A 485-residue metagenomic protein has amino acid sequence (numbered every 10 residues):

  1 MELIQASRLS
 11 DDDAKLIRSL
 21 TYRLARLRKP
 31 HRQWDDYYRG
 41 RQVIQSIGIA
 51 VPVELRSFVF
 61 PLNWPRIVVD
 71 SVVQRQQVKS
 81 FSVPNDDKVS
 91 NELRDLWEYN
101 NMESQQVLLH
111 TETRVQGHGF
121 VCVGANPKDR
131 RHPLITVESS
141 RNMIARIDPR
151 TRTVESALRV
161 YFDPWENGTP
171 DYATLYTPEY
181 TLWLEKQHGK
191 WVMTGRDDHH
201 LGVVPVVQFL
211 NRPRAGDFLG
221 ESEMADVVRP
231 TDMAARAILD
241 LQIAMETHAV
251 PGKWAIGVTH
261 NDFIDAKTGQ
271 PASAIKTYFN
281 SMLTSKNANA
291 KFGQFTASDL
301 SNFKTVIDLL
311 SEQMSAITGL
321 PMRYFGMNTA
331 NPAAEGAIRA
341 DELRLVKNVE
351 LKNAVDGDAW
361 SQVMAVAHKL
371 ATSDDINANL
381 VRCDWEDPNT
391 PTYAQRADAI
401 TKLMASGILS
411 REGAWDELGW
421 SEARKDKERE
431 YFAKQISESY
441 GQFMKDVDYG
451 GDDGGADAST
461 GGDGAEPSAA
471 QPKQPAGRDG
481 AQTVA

Functional and structural regions predicted by a protein language model:
M1-V137, G461-A485: Extended, helix-rich architectural segments
R114, F120-E221: Extended, regular secondary-structure scaffolds
V192-A340, R344, V381-D384, P391-A394: Extended, charged amphipathic alpha-helical segments
M314, W360, A414: Hydrophobic, well-ordered secondary-structure elements that form the walls of internal hydrophobic environments
M322-M327, D375-V381, W420-Y431: Short, surface-exposed acidic
A340-V355: Glycine-rich and small/hydrophobic secondary-structure elements
A371-I400: Extended amphipathic alpha-helical segments with heptad-repeat/coiled-coil character used for oligomerization, fusion
I400-A485: Activation/maturation switch segments at domain boundaries
